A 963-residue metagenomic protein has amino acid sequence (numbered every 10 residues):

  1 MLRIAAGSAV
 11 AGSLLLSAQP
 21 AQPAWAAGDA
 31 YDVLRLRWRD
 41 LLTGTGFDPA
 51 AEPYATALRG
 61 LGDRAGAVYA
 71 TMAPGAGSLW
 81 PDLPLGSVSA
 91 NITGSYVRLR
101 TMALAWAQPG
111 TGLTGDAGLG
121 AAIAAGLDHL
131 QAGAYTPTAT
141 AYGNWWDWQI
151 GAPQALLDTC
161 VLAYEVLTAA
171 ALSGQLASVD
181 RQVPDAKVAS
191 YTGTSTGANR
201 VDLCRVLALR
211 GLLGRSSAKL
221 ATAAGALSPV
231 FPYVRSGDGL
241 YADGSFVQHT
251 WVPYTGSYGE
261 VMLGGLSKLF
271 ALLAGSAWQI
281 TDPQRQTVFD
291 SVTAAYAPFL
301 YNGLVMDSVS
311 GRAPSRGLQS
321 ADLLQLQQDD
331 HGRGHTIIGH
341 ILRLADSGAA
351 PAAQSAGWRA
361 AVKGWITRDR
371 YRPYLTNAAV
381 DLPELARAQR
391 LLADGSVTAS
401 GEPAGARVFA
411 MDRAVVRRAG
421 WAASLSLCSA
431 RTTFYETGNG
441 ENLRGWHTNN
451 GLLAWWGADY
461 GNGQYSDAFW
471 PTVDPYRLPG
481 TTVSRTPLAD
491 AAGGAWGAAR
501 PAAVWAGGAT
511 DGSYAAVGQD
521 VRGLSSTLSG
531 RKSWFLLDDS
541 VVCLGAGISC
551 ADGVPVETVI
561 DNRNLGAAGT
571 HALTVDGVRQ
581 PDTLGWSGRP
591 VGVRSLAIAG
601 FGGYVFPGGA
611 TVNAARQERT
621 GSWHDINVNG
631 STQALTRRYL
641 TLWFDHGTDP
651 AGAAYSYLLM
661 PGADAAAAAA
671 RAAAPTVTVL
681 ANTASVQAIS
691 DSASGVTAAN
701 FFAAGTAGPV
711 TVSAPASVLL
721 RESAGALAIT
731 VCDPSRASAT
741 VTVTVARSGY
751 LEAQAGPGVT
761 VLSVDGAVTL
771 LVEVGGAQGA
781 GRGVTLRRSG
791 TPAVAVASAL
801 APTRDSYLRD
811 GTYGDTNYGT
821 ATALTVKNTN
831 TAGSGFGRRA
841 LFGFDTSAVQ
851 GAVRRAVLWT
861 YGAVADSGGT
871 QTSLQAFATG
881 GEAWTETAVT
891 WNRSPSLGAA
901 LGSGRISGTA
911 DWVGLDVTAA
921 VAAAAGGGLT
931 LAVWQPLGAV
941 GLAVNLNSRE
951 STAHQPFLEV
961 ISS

Functional and structural regions predicted by a protein language model:
M1-A21: N-terminal export signals
L15-L34: C-terminal segment of N-terminal export signals and the immediately downstream linker at the start of the mature
D29-A67: N-terminal mature-domain "stem" immediately C-terminal to a signal peptide or N-terminal signal-anchor/transmembrane
Y69-A321: Aromatic-lined, polymer-binding surfaces characteristic of secreted/periplasmic polysaccharide-degrading enzymes
L269-I280, Q284, V288-A728, C732-E752 (+2 more regions): Extended polysaccharide-engagement surfaces of secreted carbohydrate-active enzymes
S656, V768-P792: C-terminal beta-strand-rich structural cap/linker in extracellular carbohydrate-active enzymes
P757-V761: Small-residue (G/S/T/A) turn/hinge positions that recur once per unit in extracellular repeat modules
A793-S963: Secreted, disulfide-rich extracellular signaling modules
